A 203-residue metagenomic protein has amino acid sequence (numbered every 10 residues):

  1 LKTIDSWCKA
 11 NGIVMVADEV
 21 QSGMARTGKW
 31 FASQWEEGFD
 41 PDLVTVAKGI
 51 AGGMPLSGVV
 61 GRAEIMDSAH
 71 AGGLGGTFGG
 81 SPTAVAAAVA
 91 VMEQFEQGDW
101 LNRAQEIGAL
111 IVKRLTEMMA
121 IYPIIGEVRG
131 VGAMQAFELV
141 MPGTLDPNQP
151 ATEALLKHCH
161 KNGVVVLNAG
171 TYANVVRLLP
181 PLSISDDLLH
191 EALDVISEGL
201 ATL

Functional and structural regions predicted by a protein language model:
L1-L203: Conserved N-terminal phosphate-binding loop of PLP-dependent enzymes in the Aspartate aminotransferase
